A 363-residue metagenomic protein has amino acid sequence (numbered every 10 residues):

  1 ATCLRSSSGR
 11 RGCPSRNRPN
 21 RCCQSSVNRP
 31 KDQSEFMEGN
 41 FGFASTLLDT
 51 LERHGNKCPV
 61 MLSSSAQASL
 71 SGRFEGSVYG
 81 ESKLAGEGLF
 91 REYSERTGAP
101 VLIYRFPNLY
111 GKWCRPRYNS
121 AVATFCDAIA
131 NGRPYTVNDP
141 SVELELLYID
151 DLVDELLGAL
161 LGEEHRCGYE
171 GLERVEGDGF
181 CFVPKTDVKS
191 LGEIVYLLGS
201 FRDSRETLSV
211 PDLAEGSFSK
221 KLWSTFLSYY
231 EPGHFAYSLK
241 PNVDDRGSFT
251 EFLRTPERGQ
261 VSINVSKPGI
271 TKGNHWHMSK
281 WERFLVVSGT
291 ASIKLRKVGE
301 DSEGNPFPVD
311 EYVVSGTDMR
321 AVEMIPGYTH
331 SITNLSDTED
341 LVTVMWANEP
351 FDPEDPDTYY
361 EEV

Functional and structural regions predicted by a protein language model:
T2-F41, T46, T50-H54, Q67-F74: NAD(P)H-binding glycine-rich loop region in Rossmannoid oxidoreductase-like domains and their noncatalytic homologs
S45-L84, S94-T97, L102: Conserved Rossmann-fold NAD(P)-dependent oxidoreductase catalytic core, especially the SDR/UDP-sugar
R91-L144, I149-E163: NAD(P)-dependent short-chain dehydrogenase/reductase
G158-P241: Mid/C-terminal beta-alpha module of Rossmann-like enzyme folds, strongest in SDR-family dehydrogenases/epimerases
G233-N274, K280: A short glycine-rich, His/Asp/Glu-containing loop-to-beta-strand
S279-D301: Glycine- and acidic-residue-biased ligand/ion/polar-headgroup-sensing regions
G299-G327: Short acidic-glycine-tyrosine-enriched beta hairpin
E303-F307, T333-V363: Double-stranded beta-helix
